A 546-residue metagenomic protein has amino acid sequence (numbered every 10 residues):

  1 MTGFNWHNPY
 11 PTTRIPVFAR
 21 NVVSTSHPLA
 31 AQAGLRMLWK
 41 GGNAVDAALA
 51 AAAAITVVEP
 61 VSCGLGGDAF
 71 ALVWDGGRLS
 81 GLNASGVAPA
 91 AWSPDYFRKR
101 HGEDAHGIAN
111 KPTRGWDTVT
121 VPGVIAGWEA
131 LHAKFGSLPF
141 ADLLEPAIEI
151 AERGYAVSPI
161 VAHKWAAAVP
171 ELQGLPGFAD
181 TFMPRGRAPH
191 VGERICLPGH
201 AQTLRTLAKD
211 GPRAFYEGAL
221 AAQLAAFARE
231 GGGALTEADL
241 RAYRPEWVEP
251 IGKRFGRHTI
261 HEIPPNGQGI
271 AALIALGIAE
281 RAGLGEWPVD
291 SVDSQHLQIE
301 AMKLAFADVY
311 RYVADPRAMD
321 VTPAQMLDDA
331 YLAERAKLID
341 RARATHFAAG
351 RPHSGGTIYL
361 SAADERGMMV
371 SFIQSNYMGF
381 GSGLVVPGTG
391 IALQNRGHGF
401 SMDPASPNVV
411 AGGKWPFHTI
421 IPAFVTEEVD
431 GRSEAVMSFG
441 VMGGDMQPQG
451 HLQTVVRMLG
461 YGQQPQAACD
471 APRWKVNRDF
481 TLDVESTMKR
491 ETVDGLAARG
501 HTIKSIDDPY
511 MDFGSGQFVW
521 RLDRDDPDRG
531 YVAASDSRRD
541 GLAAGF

Functional and structural regions predicted by a protein language model:
M1-Q32, R36, A44-D210, F215-E217 (+4 more regions): Noncatalytic scaffold domains of N-terminal-nucleophile
V57-W74, R78-N83, A234-T236, M368-S433 (+3 more regions): Active-site rim segments in enzyme catalytic domains, especially the processed small/beta chain of N-terminal
W247, S354-T357, H418-I420: Short, small/polar residue-rich loop motifs at catalytic or cofactor-binding pockets
H261-G269, T357-S361, S371-L384, G440-Q447: Glycine-rich phosphate/pyrophosphate-binding beta-alpha loops
G269-G285, V425, E434-V436, G443-C469: M16/insulysin-pitrilysin zinc metalloprotease superfamily fold
R281-N376, T389, R396, D507: Internal maturation/activation junctions in enzymes
A318, K414, H451, G460-Y510: Extended C-terminal subregions enriched in glycine
